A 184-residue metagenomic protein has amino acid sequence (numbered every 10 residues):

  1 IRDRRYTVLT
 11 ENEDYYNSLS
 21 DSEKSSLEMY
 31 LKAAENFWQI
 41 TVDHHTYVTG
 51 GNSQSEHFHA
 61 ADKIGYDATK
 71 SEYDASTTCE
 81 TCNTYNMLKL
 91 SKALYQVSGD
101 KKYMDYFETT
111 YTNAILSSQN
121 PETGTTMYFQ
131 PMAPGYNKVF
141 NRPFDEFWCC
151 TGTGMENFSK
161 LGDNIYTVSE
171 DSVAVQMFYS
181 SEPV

Functional and structural regions predicted by a protein language model:
I1-V184: Glycan-recognition and catalytic cores of secretory/periplasmic carbohydrate-active enzymes
